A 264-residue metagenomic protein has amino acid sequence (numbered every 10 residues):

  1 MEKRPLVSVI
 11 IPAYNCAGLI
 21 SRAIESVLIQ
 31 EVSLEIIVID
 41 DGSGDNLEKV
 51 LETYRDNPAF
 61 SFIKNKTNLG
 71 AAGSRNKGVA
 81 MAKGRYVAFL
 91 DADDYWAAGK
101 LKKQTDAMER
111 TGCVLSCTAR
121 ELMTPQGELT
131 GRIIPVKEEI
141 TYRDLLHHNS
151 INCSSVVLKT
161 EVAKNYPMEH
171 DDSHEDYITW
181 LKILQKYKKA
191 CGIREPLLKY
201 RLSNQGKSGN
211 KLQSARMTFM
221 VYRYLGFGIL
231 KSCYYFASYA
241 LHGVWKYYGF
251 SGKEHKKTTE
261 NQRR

Functional and structural regions predicted by a protein language model:
I11-R22, G42: Active-site beta-to-alpha loop of glycosyltransferases that engages the nucleotide-sugar donor
G18-S21, D45-T53, Y95, G99: Acidic helix N-cap motif at the loop->helix transition within catalytic regions of sugar-transfer enzymes
E25-L34: Short, acidic, metal-binding catalytic loop of nucleotide-sugar glycosyltransferases
S26, D40-K49, T67, D91: A conserved acidic beta->alpha catalytic loop
N65-A82, K103: Glycine-rich, basic loop-to-helix element that forms the pyrophosphate-binding segment of sugar-nucleotide handling
A80, P135-Q213, V221: Conserved nucleotide-sugar donor-binding catalytic segment
V87: Short aromatic/hydrophobic "clamp" motif used to bind/position activated sugar donors
G99-T130: Conserved donor NDP-sugar-binding/catalytic core segment of glycosyltransferases
